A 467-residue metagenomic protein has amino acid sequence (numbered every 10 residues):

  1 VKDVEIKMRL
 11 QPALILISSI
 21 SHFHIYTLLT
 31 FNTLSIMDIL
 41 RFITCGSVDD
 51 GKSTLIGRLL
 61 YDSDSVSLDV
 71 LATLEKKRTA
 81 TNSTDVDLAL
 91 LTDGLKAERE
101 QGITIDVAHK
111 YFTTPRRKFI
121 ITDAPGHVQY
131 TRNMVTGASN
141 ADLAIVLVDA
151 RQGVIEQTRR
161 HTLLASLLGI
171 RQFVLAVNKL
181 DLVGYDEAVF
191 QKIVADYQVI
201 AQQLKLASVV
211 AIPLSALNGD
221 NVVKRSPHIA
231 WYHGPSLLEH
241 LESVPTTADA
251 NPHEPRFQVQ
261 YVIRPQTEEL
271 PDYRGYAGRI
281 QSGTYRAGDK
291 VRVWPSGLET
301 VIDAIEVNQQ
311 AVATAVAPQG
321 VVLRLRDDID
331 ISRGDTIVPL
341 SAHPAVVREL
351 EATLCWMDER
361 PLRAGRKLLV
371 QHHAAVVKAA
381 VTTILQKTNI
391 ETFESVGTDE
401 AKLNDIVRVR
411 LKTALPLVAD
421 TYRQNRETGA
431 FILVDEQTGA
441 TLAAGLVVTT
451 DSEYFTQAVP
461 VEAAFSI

Functional and structural regions predicted by a protein language model:
Q11-S35: Low-complexity proline/serine/threonine-rich segments in eukaryotic and viral proteins
M37-Q129, A141: P-loop NTPase switch module centered on the Walker A-proximal segment
R41-C45, L182-Y185, V189, V199 (+1 more regions): C-terminal effector modules of nucleic-acid-centric enzymes and ribosome-associated factors
D49, L55, L74, G102 (+13 more regions): Residue-level signature of catalytic and energy-coupling elements of molecular machines, predominantly ATP/GTP-dependent
A124-Q129, S139-R160, I170-V174, L180-V189: Conserved Switch II/interswitch segment of TRAFAC-class P-loop GTPases
A144-L147, I170-D181, Y197-S215: Conserved beta-strand/loop subsegment of P-loop NTPase cores
Q191, Q198-R360: Conserved catalytic-core segments of large NTP-driven translation/proteostasis enzymes
